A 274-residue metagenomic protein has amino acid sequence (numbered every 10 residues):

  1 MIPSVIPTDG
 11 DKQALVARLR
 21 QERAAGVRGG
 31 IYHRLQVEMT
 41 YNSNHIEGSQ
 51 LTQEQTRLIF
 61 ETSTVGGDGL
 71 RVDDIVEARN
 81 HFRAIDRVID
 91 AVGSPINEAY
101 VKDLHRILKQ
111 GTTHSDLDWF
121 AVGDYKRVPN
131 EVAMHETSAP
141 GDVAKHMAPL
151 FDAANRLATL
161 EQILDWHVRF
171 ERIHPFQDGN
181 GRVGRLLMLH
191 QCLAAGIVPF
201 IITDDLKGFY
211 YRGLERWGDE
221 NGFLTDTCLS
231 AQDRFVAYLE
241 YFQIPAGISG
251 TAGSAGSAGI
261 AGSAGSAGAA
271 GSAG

Functional and structural regions predicted by a protein language model:
M1-G274: FIC/Doc superfamily catalytic core
